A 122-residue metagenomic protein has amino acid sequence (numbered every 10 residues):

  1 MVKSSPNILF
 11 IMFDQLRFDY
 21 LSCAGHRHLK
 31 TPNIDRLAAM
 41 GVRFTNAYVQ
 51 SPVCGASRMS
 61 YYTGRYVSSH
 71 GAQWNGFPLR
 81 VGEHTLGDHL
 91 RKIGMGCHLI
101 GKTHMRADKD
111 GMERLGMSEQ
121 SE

Functional and structural regions predicted by a protein language model:
M1-E122: Formylglycine-dependent sulfatase
